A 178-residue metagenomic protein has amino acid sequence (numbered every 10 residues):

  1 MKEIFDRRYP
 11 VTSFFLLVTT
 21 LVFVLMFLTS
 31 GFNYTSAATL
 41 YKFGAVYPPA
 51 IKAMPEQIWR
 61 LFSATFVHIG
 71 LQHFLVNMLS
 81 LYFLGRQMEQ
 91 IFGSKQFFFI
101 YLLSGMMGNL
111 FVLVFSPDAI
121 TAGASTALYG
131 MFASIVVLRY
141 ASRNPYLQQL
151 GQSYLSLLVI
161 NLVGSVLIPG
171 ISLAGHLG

Functional and structural regions predicted by a protein language model:
F5-L16, Q57, Q148-V166: Aromatic-enriched alpha-helical transmembrane segments of multi-pass intramembrane proteins
V11-A122, P169-I171: N-terminal TM1-TM2 helical hairpin plus the immediately adjacent luminal interfacial "cap"
T20, F74, L102-M106, A127 (+4 more regions): Residue-level signature of the transmembrane alpha-helical core of multi-pass small-molecule transporters
Q90-I91, V137-Q152: Alpha-helical transmembrane bundle and helix-membrane interface signal in multi-pass integral membrane proteins
D118-V137, G175: Membrane-interface micro-motifs in multi-pass membrane enzymes
G170-G178: Loop-to-transmembrane alpha-helix initiation sites
